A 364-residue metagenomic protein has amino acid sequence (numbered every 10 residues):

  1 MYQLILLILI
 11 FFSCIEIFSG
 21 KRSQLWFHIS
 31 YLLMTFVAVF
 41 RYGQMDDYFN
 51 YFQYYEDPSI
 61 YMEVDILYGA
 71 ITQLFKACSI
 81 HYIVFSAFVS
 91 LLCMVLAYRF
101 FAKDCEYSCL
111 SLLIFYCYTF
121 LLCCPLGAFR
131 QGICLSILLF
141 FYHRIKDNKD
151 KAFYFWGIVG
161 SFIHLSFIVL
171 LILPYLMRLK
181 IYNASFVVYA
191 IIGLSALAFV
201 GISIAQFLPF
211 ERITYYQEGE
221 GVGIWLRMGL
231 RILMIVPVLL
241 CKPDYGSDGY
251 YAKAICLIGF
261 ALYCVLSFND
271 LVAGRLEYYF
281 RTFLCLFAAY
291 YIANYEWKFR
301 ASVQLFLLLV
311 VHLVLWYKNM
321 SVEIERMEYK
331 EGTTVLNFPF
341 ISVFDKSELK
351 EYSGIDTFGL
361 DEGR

Functional and structural regions predicted by a protein language model:
M1-R364: Terminal, non-globular segments
